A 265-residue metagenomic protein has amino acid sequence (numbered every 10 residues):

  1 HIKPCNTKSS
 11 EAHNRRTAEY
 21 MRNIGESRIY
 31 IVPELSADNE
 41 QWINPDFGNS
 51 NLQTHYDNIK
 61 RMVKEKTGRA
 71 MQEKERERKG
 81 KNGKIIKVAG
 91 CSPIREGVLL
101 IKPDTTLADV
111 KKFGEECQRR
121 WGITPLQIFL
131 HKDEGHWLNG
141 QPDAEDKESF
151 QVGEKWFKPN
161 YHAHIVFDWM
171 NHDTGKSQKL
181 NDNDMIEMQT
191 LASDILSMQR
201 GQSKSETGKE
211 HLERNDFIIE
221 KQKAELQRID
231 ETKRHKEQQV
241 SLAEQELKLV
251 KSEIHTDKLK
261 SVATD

Functional and structural regions predicted by a protein language model:
H1-K260, T264: N-terminal nicking endonuclease/strand-transfer module with a His-rich metal-binding environment and a catalytic Tyr
